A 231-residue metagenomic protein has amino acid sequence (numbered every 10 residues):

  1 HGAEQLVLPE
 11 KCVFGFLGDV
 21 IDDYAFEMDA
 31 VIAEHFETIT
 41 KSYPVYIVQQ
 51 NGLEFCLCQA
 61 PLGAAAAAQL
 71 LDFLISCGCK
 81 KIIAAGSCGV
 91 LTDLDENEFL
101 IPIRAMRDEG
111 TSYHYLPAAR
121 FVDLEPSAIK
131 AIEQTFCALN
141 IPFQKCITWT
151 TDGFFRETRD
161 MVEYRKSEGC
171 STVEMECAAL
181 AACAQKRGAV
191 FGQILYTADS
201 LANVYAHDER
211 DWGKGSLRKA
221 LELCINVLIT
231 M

Functional and structural regions predicted by a protein language model:
H1-V122, P126-K130: Metabolite-binding pocket within alpha/beta catalytic cores that recognizes anionic/polar moieties
I32-I39, N140-C146, M231: Flexible, glycine/charged-enriched surface loops at secondary-structure junctions
K80-K81, S171, V190: Short acidic/polar active-site loop segments enriched in Thr and Asp
A119-S167: Active-site rim beta-loop-alpha module in soluble metabolic enzymes
A131-L139, C183, L223-M231: Generic non-transmembrane alpha-helical segments
A178-W212: Zn-dependent metallopeptidase/amidohydrolase metal-coordination segment
L201-M231: His/Asp/Glu-rich mid-to-C-terminal helical/loop segments that flank catalytic regions of hydrolases
